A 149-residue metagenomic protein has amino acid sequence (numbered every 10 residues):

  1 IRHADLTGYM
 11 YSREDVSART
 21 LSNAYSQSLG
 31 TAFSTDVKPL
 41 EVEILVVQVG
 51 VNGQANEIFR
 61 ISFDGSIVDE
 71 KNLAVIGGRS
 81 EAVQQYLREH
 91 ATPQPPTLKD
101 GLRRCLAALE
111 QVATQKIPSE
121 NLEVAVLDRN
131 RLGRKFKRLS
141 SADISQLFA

Functional and structural regions predicted by a protein language model:
I1-A149: Long, low-complexity N-terminal extensions
